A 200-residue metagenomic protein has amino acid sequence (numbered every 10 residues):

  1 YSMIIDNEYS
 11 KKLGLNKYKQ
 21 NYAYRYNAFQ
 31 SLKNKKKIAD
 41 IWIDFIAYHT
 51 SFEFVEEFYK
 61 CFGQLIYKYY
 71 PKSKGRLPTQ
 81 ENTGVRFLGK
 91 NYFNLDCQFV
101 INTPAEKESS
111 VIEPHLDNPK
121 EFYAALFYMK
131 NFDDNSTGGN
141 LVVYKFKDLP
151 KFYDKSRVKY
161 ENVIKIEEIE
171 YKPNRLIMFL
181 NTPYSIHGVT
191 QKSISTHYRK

Functional and structural regions predicted by a protein language model:
Y1-Q64: Non-heme Fe(II)/2-oxoglutarate
I38-T50, F54-K200: Catalytic core of non-heme Fe(II) oxygenases with the double-stranded beta-helix
